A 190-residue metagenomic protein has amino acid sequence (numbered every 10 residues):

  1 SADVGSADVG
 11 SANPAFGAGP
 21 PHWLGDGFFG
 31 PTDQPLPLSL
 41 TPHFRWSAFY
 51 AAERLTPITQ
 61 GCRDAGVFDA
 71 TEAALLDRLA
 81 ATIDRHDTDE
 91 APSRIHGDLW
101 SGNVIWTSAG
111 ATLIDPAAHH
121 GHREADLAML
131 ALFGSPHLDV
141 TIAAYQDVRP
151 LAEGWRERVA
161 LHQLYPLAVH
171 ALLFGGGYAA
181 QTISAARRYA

Functional and structural regions predicted by a protein language model:
S1-V67, A91-P92: A cross-family kinase active-site recognition segment
V4-G10, T107-A111, A190: Conserved NTP-binding catalytic cores of kinases and kinase-like/nucleotidyltransferase enzymes across multiple kinase
S11, A74, V169-L172, G177-A190: Regulatory N- and C-terminal appendages and interdomain linkers associated with kinase/kinase-like NTP transferase
W46-A48, Q60, D89-R94, S101-E157 (+1 more regions): Active-site Asp-x-Gly
F68-D87: Short, conserved active-site entrance elements at the starts or edges of catalytic domains
A160-A168: Hydrophobic alpha-helical segments that form the core of small-molecule binding pockets and/or dimer interfaces
